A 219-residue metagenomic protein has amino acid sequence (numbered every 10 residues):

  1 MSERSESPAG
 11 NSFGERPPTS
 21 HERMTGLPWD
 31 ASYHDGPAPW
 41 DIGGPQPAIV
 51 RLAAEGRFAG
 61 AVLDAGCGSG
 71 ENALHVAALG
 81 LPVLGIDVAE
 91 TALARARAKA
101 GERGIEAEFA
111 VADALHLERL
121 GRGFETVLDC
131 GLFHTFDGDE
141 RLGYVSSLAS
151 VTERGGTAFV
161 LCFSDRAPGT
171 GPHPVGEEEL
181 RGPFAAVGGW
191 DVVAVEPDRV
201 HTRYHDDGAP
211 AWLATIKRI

Functional and structural regions predicted by a protein language model:
S2-L63, S69-R122, F136-I219: Class I (Rossmann-like) S-adenosyl-L-methionine-dependent methyltransferase catalytic domain, capturing the SAM-binding
E125: Conserved acidic residues
L128: A conserved beta-strand element that flanks and buttresses the S-adenosyl-L-methionine
G131-T135: Short catalytic micro-motifs in class I SAM-dependent methyltransferases
